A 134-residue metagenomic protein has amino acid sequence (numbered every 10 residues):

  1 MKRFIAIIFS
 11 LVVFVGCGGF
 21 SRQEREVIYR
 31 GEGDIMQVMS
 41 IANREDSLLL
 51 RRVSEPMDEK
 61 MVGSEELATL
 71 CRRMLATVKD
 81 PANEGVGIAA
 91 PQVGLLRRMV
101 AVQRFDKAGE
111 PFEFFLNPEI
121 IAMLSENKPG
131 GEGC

Functional and structural regions predicted by a protein language model:
M1-F4: Positively charged n-region of N-terminal signal peptides that target proteins for export
A6-V15: Bacterial N-terminal signal peptides
C17-C134: Positively charged
